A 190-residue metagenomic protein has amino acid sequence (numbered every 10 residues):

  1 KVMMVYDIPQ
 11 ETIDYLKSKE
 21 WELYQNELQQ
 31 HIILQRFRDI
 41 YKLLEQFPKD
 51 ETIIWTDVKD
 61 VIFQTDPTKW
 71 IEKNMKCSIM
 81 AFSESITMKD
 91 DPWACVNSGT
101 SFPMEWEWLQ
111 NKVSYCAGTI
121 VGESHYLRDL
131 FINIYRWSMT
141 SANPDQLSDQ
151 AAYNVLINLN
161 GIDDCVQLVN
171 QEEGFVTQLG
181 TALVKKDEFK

Functional and structural regions predicted by a protein language model:
K1-M3, W21-E22, C77-M80, C165-V166: Hydrophobic beta-strand segments of well-ordered beta-sheets in folded domains
K1-T52, H125: N-terminal anchoring/stem segment of glycosyltransferases
T12-D14, F63-T68, V155, L179-T181: A short acidic (Asp/Glu
L16, F47, K73-M75, K112-S114 (+1 more regions): Extracellular/periplasmic catalytic domains that process cell-envelope and extracellular macromolecules
L16, P67-K69, I132-Y135: Short coil/turn segments at secondary-structure boundaries
F37-A94, G118, R128: GT-A fold catalytic core of metal-dependent nucleotide-sugar glycosyltransferases, centered on the diacidic
V96-N111: Short, flexible, basic/aromatic active-site loop/helix in glycosyltransferases
L109-K190: Catalytic core and acceptor-binding pocket of nucleotide-sugar-dependent glycosyltransferases
